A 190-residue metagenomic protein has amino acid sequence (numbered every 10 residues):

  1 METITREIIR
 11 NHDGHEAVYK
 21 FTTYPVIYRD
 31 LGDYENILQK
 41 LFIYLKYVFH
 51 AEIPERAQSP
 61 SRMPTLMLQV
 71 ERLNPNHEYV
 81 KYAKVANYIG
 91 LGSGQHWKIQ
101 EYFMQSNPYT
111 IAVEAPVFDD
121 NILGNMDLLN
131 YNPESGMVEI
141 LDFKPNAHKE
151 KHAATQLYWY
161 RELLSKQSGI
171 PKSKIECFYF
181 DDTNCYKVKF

Functional and structural regions predicted by a protein language model:
M1-L66: Nuclease-adjacent, charged terminal/linker segments that flank catalytic cores
M1-T3, T22-D30, E35-L38, V48 (+2 more regions): Localized chelating/binding microdomains that coordinate divalent metal ions or stabilize phosphate-bearing
H12-H15, H50, H77, H96 (+2 more regions): Histidine (H) residue identity feature
D13, D30-D33, D119-D120, D127 (+2 more regions): Acidic-enriched, low-complexity/disordered segments with a strong bias for Aspartate over Glutamate
H15-A17, D30, K40, P75-E78 (+2 more regions): A general marker of short, structured functional hotspots
T23-P25, D119, P145: Non-catalytic surface loops within mature trypsin-like serine protease
L66-E139, Q167: Catalytic cores of nuclease domains that cleave nucleic-acid phosphodiester backbones
Y131-F190: Nucleic-acid nuclease catalytic cores
